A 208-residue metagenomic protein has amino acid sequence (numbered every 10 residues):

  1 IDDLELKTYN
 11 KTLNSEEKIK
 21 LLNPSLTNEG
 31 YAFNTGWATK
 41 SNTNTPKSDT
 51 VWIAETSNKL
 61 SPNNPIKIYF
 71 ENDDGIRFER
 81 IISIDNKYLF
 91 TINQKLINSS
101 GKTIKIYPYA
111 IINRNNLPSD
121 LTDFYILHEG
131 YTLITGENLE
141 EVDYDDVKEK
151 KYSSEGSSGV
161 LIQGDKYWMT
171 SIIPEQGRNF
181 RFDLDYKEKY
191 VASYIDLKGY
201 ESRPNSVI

Functional and structural regions predicted by a protein language model:
I1-I208: Soluble non-transmembrane domains of integral membrane proteins
